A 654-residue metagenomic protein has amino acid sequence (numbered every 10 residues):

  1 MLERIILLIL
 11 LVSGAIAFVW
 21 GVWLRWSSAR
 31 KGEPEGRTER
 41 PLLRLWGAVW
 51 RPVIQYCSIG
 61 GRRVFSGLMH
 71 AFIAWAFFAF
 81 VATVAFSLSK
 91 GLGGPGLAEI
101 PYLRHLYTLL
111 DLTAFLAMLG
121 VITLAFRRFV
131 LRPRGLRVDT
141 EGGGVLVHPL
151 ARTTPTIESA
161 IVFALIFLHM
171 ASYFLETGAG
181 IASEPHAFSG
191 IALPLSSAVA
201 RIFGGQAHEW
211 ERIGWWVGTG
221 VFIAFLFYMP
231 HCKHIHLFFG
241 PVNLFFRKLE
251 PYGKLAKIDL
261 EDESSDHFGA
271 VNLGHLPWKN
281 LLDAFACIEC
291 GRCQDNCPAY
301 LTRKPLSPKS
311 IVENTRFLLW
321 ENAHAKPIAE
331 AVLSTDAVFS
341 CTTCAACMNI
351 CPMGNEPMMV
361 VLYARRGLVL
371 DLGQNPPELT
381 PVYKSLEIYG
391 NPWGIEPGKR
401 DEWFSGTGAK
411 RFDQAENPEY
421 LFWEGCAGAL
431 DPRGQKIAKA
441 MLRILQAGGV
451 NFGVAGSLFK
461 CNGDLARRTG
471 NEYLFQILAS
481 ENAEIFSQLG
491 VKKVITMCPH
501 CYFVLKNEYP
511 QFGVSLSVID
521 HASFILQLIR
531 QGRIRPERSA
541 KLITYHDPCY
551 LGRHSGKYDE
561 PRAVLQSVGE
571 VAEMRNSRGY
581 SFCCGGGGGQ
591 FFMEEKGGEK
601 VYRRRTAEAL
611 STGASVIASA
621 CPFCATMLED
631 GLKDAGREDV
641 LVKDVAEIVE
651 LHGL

Functional and structural regions predicted by a protein language model:
M1-A270, L276-W278: Membrane-embedded alpha-helical bundles of multi-pass integral membrane proteins
L2-V130, H275-A284, K309-Y509, G513 (+2 more regions): Iron-sulfur-cluster electron-transfer modules
Q55, R201-F203, P241-R292, N296-V338: Sequence context of c-type cytochrome heme-c attachment sites
H236, I288-G291, D295, K309 (+12 more regions): Feature representing long, continuous alpha-helical segments
R292-P298, T302, A346-E356, H554 (+1 more regions): Short functional micro-motifs and their immediate structural scaffolds
E424-S517, Y550-L654: Cofactor-cradling patches in redox/metallo enzymes
S517-I543: A conserved helix-loop-strand patch within extracytoplasmic ligand-binding domains of the periplasmic binding
